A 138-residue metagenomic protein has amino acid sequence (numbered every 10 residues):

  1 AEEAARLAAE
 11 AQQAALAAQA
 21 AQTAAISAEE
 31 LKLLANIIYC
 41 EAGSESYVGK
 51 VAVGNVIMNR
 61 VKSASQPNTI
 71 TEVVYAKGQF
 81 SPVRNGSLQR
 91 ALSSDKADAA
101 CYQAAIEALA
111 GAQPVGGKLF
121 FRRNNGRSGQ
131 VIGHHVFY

Functional and structural regions predicted by a protein language model:
A1-A25: Intrinsically disordered, low-complexity, charge-biased segments
L16-Y138: Bacterial extracytoplasmic/cell-wall-associated proteins, especially those involved in peptidoglycan
